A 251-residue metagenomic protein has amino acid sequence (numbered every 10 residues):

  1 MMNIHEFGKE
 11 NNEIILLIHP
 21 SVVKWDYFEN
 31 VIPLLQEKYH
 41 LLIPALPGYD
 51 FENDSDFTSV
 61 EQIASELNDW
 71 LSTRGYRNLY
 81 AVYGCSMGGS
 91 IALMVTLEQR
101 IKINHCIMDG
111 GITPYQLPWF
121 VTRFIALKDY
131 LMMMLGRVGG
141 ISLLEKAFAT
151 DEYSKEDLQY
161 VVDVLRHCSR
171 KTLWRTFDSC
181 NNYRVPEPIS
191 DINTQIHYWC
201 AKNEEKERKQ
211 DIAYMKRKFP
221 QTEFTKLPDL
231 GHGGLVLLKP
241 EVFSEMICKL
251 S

Functional and structural regions predicted by a protein language model:
H5-N53: Conserved HGGG/HGGXW glycine-rich cap/lid loop of the alpha/beta-hydrolase fold
L42-A81: Active-site loop/oxyanion-hole signature of alpha/beta-hydrolase fold enzymes
G84-G88, A92: Gly/Ala-rich beta-loop-alpha elbow adjacent to hydrolase catalytic centers
L97, H105-M133: Flexible "cap/lid" loop of the alpha/beta hydrolase fold
L117-W119, R137-S190: Conserved alpha/beta-hydrolase catalytic His-Asp/Glu region
I192, Y198-C200: Short beta-strand/loop motif that positions the catalytic acidic residue of the alpha/beta-hydrolase fold
K202-E207, G233: Acidic catalytic loop of the alpha/beta-hydrolase fold
L227-P240: Catalytic histidine-centered segment of alpha/beta-hydrolase-like enzymes
